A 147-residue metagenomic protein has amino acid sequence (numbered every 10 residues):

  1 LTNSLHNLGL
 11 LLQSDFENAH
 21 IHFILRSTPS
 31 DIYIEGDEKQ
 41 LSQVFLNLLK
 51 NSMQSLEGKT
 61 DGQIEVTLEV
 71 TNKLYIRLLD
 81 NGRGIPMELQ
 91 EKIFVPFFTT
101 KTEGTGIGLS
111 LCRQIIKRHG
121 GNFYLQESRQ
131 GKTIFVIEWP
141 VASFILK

Functional and structural regions predicted by a protein language model:
L1-L10, T67-L68: A conserved beta-strand-to-alpha-helix junction within the catalytic ATP-binding
E17, H22-I32, E69-T71: Conserved catalytic submotifs in the C-terminal HATPase_c
Y33-G36, T100: Conserved micro-motifs of the catalytic ATP-binding
D61-K73: Short beta-strand/loop element within the Bergerat-fold HATPase_c
G84-K92: Short helix N-cap motif at coil->helix boundaries in the Bergerat
G108, C112: Short alpha-helical Gxxx[C/S/T] motif in the catalytic ATP-binding
I116-K117: Detector for a conserved hydrophobic position within an alpha-helical segment of the HATPase_c
G120-Q126: Glycine-rich ATP-binding loops of the HATPase_c
